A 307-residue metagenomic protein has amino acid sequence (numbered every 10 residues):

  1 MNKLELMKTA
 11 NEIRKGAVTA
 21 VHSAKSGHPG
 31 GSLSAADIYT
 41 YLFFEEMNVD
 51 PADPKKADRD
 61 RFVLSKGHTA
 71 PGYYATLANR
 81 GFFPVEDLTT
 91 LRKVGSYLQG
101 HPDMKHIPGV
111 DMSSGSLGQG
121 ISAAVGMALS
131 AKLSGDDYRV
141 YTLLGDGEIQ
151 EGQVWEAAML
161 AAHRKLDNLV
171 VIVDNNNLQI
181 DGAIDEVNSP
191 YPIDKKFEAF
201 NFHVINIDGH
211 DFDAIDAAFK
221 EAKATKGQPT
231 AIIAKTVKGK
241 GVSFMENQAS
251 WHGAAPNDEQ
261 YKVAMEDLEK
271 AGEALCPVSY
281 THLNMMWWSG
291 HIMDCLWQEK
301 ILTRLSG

Functional and structural regions predicted by a protein language model:
M1-I13: N-terminal hydrophobic or amphipathic helices/low-complexity stretches enriched in small/hydrophobic/Pro/Gly
A10-S26, D174-N176: N-terminal capping segment at the start of a domain
A20, S32-E156, A162-H163: Cofactor-binding active-site loop characterized by glycine-rich and histidine/acidic residues
Y74-A75, D103, Q153-W155, D181-D185 (+1 more regions): Short acidic, glycine/serine/threonine-rich loops at helix termini
G109, S113-S116, I121-T225: Thiamine diphosphate
F202, F212-P277: Glycine/aspartate-rich loop-and-adjacent alpha/beta segment that forms the canonical ThDP
T281-H282: Conserved small/polar residues in nucleotide/adenosyl-binding loops
M286, I292-L305: Cationic, amphipathic, low-complexity alpha-helical segments enriched in hydrophobics plus arginine/proline
